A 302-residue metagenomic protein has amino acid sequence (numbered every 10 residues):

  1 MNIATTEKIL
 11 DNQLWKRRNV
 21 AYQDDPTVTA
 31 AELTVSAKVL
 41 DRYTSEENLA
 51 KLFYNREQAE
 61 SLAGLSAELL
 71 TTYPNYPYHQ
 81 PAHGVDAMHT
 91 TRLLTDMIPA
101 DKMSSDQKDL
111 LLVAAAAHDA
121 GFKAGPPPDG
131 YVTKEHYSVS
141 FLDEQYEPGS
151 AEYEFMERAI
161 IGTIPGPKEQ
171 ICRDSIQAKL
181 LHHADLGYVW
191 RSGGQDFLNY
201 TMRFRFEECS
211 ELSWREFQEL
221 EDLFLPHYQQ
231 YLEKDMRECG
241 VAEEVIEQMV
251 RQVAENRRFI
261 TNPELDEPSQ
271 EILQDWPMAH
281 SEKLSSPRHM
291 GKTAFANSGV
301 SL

Functional and structural regions predicted by a protein language model:
N2-S45, P77-A82, D86, T90-S105 (+4 more regions): Divalent metal-dependent phosphate-bond-processing catalytic cores, especially two-metal-ion Mg2+/Mn2+ enzymes that act
T5, V35, S61-G64, A151-F155 (+3 more regions): Exposed alpha-helical structural elements
S36-T71: Short alpha-helical hairpin
A63-L70, L111-H118, M156-I164, L180-A184: Short alpha-helical scaffolding segments that buttress acidic/His motifs in well-ordered protein cores
T72-Y76: Fold-level signal for large, globular catalytic cores of enzyme and receptor domains
D86-L94, Y131-E147: An active-site-proximal "capping" alpha-helix that borders the catalytic cofactor pocket
P99-V113, Y146-I164, R173-Q177: Acidic/histidine metal-binding catalytic segments
G130-S138, E152, C172, I176: Short acidic-hydrophobic sequence patches enriched in Asp/Glu that either
